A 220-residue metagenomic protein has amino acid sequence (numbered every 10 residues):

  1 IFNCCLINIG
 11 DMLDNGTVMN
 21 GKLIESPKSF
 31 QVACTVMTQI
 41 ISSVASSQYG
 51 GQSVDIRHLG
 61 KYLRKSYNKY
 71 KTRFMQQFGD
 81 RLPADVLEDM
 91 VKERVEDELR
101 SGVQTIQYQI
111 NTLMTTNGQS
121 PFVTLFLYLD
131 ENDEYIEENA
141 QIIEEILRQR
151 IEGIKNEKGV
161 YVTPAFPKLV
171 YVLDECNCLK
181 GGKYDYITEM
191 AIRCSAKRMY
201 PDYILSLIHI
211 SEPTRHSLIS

Functional and structural regions predicted by a protein language model:
I1-S211, R215, S220: Conserved catalytic cores of very large enzyme subunits
